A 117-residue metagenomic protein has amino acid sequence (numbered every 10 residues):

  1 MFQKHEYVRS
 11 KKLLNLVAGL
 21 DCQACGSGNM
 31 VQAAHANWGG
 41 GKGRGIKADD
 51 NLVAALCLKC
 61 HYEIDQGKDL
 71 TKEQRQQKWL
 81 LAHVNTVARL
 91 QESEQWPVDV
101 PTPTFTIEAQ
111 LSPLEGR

Functional and structural regions predicted by a protein language model:
Y7-A34, K59: Short cysteine-rich loop/turn motifs with clustered Cys
M30-R44: Short recognition patches in nucleic-acid-associated and regulatory proteins
G43-N51, Y62-R117: Polybasic, low-complexity binding patches
A54: Active-site cofactor/substrate anionic-group-binding motifs, chiefly glycine- and Lys/Arg-rich phosphate-binding loops
